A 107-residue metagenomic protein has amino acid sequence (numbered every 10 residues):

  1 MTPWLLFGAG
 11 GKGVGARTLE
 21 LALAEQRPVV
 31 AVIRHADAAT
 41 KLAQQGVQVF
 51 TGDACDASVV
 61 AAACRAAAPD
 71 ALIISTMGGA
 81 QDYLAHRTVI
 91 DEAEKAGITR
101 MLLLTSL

Functional and structural regions predicted by a protein language model:
M1-P28: N-terminal Rossmann NAD(P)H-binding glycine-rich loop of SDR-like oxidoreductase domains
L5, K12, I33-A96: NAD(P)H-binding glycine-rich loop region in Rossmannoid oxidoreductase-like domains and their noncatalytic homologs
G8, M77, L102-T105: Active-site beta-alpha turn of Rossmann-fold NAD(P)-dependent dehydrogenases/reductases
E25, A96-G97: Helix C-cap/helix->beta junction micro-motif
P28, Q48, T99: Residue-level detector of anion-binding/catalytic polar loops
R34, S106-L107: Short, ordered loop/turn segments at secondary-structure junctions
